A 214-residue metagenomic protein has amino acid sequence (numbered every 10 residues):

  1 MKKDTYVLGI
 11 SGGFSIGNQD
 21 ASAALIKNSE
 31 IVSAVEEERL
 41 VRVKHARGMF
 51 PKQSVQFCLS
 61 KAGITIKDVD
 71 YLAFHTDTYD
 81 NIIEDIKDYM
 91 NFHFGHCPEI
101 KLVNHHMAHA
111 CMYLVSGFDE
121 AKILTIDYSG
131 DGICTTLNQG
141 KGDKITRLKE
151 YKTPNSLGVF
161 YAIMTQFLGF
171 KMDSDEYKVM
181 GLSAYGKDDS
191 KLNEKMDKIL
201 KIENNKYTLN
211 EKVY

Functional and structural regions predicted by a protein language model:
M1-Y214: Short acidic/glycine-rich loops and adjacent helix/strand connectors that line catalytic pockets where negatively
